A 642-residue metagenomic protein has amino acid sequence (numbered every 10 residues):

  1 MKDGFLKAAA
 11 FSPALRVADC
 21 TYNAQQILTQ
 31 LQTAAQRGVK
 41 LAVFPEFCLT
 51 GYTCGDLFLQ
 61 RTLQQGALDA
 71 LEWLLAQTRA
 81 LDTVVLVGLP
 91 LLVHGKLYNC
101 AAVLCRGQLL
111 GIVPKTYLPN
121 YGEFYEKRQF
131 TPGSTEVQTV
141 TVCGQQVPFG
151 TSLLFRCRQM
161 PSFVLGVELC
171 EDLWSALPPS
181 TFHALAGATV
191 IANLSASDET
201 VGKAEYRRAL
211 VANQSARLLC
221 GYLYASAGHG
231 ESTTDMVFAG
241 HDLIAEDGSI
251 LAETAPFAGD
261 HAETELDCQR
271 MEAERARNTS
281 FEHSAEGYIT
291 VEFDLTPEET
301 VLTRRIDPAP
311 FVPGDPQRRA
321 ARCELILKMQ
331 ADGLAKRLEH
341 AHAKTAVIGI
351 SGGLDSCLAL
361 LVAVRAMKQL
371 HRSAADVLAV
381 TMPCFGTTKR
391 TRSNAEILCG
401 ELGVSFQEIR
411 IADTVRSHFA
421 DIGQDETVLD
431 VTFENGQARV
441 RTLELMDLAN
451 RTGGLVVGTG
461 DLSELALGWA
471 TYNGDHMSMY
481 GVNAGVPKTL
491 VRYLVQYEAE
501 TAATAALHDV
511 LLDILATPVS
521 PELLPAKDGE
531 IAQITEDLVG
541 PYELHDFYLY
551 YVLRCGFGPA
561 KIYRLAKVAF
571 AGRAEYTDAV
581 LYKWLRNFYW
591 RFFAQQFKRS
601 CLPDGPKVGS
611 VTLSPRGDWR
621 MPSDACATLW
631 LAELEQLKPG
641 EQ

Functional and structural regions predicted by a protein language model:
M1-V347, R365-A374, E401, F406: Enzyme catalytic cores with a strong preference for nitrogen-chemistry domains
L6, N23, P161-F163, L219-C220 (+5 more regions): ATP/NTP-dependent adenylation/nucleotidyl-transfer catalytic domains that generate, transfer, or process NMP-activated
